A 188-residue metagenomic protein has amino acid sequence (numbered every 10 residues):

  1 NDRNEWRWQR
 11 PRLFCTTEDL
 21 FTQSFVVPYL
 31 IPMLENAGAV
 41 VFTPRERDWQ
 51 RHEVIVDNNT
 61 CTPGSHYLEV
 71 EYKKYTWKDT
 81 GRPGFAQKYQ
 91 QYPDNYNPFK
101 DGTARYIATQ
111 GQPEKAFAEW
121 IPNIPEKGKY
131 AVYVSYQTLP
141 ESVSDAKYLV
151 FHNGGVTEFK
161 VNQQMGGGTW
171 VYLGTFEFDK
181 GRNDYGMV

Functional and structural regions predicted by a protein language model:
N1-W77: Active-site histidine-acidic residue metal-binding/catalytic motifs, centered on HxH/HExxH-like signatures
P44-V188: Extracytoplasmic
